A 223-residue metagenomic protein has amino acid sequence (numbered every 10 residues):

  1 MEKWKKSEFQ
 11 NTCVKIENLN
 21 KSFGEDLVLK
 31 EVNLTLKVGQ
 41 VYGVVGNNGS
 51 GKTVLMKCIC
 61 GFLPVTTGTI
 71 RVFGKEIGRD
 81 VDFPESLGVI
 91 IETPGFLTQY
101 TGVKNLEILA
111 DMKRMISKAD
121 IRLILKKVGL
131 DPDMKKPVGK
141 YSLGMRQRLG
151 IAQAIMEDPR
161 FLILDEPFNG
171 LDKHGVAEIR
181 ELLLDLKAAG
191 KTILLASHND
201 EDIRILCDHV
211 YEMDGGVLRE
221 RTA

Functional and structural regions predicted by a protein language model:
V45-N47: The feature captures the beta-strand-to-loop junction immediately N-terminal to the Walker
C60: Helix-to-loop junction immediately C-terminal to a conserved catalytic motif
G68-F83: Conserved ABC transporter NBD signature motif
E107, K118-D133: Conserved ABC ATPase "signature" region
L162-E166: Catalytic Walker B motif of ABC-type/P-loop ATPase nucleotide-binding domains
S197-H198: H-loop/switch region of ABC-family ATPase nucleotide-binding domains
